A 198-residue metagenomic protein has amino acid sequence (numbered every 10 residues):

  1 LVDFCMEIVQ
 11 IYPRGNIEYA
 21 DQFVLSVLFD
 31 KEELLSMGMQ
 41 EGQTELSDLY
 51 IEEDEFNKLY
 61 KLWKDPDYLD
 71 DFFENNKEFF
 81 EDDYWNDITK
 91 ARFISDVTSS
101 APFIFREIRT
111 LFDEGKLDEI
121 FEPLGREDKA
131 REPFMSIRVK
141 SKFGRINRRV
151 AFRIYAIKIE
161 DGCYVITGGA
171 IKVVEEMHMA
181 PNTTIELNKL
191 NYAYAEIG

Functional and structural regions predicted by a protein language model:
V2-A151, V173-G198: Basic, Lys/Arg-enriched alpha-helical interface segments
R153-A156: Short acidic loop-to-beta-strand element that houses the catalytic metal-binding Asp/Glu of nuclease active sites
K158-I166: Active-site beta-strand-loop-beta-strand hairpin of nuclease catalytic cores that positions key catalytic residues
V165-G168, E175-E176: Short conserved catalytic/interaction loops centered on acidic-Pro-aromatic/His motifs
